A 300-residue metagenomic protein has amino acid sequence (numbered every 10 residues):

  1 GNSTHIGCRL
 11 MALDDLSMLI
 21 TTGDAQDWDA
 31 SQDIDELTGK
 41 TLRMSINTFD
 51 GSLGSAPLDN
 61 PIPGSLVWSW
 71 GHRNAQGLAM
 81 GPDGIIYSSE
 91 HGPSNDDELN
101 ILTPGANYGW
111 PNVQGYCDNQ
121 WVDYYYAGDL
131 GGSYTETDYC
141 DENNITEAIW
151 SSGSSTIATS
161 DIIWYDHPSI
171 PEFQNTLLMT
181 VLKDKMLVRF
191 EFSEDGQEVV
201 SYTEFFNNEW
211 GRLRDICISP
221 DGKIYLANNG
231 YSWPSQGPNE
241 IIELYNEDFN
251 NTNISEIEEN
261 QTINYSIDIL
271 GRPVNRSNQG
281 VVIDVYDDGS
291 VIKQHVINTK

Functional and structural regions predicted by a protein language model:
G1-A12: Asp-box/WD-like beta-propeller blade repeats and closely related beta-sheet repeat scaffolds
C8, L16-M18, G84, N175 (+2 more regions): Structural signal for glycine-centered tight turns and loop->strand junctions in beta-sheet-rich domains
L10, Q32, L78, I216 (+1 more regions): A residue-level detector for well-ordered beta-strand positions
D24-T203, G211, D221, W233-Q236 (+2 more regions): Beta-propeller domain segments
N229-Y231: Short beta-strand-plus-loop segments that form exposed binding edges in beta-rich domains
N246-V274, K300: Residue-level detector of functionally pivotal "anchor" positions at catalytic/ligand-binding pockets or at interdomain
V281-K300: C-terminal tail/sorting-segment detector
